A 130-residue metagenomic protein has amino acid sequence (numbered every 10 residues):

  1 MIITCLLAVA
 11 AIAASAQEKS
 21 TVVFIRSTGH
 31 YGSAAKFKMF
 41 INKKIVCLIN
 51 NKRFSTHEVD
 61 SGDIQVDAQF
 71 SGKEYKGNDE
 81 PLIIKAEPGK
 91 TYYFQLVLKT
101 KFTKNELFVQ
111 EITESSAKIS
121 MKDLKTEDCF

Functional and structural regions predicted by a protein language model:
C5-S15: Hydrophobic h-region of N-terminal signal peptides that target proteins for export in Gram-negative bacteria
A16-F130: Short loop/turn and low-complexity linker motifs enriched in small/turn-promoting residues
